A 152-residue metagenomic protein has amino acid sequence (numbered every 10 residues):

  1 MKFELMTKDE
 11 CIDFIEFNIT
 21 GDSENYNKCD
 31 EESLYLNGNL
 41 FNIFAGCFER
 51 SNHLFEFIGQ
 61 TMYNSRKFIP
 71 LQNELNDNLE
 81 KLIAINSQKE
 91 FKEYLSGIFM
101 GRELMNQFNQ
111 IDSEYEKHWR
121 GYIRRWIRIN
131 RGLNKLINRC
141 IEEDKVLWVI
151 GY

Functional and structural regions predicted by a protein language model:
M1-E143, Y152: Acidic (Asp/Glu-rich) sequence patches and key acidic residues that form negatively charged surfaces used
